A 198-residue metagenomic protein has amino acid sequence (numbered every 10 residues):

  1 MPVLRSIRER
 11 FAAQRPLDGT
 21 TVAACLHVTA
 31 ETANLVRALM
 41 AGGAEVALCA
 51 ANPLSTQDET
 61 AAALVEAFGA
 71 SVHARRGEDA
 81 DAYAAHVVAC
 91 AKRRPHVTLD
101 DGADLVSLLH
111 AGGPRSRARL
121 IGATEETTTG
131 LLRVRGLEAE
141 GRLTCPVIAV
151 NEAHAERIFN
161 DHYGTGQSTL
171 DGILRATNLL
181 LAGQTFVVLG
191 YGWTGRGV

Functional and structural regions predicted by a protein language model:
M1-L17, L48-Q184: Glycine/serine-rich phosphate-binding loop and adjoining beta1-alpha1 elements at the start of nucleotide-handling
L26-G43, E156, N160, G164-V198: Glycine-rich phosphate/diphosphate-binding loop of Rossmann-like nucleotide-binding domains
